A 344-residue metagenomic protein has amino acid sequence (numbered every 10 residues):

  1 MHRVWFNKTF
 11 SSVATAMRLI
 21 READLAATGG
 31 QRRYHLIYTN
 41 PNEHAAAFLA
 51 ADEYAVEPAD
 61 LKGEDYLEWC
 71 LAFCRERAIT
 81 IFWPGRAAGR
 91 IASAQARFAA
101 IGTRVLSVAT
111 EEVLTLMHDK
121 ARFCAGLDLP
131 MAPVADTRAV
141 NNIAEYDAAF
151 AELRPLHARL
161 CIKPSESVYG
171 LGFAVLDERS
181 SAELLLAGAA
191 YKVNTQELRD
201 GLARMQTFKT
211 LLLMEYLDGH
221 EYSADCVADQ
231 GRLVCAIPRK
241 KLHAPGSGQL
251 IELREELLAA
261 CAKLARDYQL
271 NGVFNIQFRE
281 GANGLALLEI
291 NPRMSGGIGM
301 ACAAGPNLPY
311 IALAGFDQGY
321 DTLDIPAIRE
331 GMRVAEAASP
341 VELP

Functional and structural regions predicted by a protein language model:
M1-A109: ATP-binding N-terminal substructure of ATP-dependent carboxylate-amine bond-forming enzymes
M1-W5, R159, L212: Residues that mark the start of a beta-strand
N7, L242-G246, L250-P344: ATP-dependent carboxylate activation and anion-phosphoryl transfer catalytic cores that bind Mg-ATP to form
L114-L211, Q230: Active-site nucleotide/adenylate-binding loops and adjacent lid/helix of ATP-dependent enzymes
R154, E166-V168, Y216-H220, Q269-N271: A short catalytic or substrate-binding loop motif that flags glycine-/basic-rich loops and adjacent residues that bind
L186-L264, Y268, R279-E280, G284-A286: Phosphate-binding site of ATP-dependent enzymes
